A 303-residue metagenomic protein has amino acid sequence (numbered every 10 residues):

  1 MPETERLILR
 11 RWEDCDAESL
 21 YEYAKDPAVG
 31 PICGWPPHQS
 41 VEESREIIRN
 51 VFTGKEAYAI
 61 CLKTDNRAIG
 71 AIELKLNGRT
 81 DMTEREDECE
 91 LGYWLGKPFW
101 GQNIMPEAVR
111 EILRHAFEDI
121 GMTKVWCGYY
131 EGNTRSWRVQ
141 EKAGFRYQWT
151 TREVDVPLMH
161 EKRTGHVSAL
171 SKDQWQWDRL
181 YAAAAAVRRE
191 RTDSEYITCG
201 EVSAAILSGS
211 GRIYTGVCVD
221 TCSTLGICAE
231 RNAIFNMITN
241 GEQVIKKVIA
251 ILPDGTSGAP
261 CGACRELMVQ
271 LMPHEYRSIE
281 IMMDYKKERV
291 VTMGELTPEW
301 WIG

Functional and structural regions predicted by a protein language model:
M1-A28, C61-Q176: Acyl-donor (CoA/ACP) binding surface of acyl/acetyltransferases
A28-R49: Conserved GNAT-fold acetyl-CoA-binding loop/helix
I48-A59, G70, I197: A short helix-loop-beta-strand connector motif used in the catalytic cores of GNAT acetyltransferases and, in some
A57-K63, A205, I281-M283: Cytosolic beta-strand hydrophobic patch enriched in CBS
A71, T215-G216, K247: Short glycine-/small-residue motifs
W177-S194, Q243-G303: C-terminal binding/interaction regions
T198, V202-S208: Short beta-strand scaffold segments in enzyme catalytic cores
V217-R231: Compact, glycine-rich, soluble single-domain proteins
